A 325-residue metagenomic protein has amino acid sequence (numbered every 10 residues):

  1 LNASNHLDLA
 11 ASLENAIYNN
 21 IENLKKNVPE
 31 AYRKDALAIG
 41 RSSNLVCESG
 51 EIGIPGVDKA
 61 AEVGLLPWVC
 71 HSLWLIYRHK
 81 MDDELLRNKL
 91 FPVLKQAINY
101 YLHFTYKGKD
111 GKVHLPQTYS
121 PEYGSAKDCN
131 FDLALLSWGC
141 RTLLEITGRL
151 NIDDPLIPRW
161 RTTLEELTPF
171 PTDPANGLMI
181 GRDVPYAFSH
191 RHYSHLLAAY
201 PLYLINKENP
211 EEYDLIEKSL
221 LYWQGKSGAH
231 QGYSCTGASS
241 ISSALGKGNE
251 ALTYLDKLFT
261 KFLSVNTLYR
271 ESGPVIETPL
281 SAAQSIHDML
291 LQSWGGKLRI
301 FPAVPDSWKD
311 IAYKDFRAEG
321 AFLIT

Functional and structural regions predicted by a protein language model:
L1-N27, G50-I54, D58-D83, N88 (+1 more regions): Active-site core of glycosidic bond-cleaving carbohydrate-active enzymes
S12-A16, L86-Q96, V113-T118, T253-K257 (+1 more regions): Beta-strand segments within the central parallel beta-sheet cores of soluble alpha/beta enzyme folds
P29-C47: Surface-exposed loop and adjacent secondary-structure segments within mature catalytic domains
R41-G56, Y123-S125: Aromatic- and acidic-residue-enriched carbohydrate-binding clefts of CAZyme catalytic domains
Q96-R149: Acidic/histidine-rich catalytic neighborhood
Q117-D128, V265-V275, W308-I311: Short beta-alpha connecting loops at secondary-structure transitions that line or flank enzyme active sites
T118-Y119, W160-E165, D183, F301-W308: A glycine-rich phosphate-binding loop feature that marks nucleotide/adenosyl-phosphate handling sites
I276-E319, L323: Catalytic cores of secreted or luminal carbohydrate-active enzymes
